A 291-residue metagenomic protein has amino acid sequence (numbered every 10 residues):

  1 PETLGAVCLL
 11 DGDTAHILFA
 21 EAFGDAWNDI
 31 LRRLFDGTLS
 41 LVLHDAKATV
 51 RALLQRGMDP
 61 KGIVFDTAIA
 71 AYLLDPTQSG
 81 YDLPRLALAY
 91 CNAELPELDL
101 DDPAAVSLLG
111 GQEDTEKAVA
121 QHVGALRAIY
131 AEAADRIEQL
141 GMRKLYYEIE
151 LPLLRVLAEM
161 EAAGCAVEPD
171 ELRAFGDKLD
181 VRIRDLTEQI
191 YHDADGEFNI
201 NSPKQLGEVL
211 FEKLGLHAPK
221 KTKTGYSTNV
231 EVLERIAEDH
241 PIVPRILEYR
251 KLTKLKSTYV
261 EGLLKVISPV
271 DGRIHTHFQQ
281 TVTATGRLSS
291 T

Functional and structural regions predicted by a protein language model:
P1-A22, F35, L41-A46, Q78 (+1 more regions): Conserved "right-hand" nucleotidyltransferase catalytic core of DNA-directed polymerases
D11, W27, L31-A134: Charged catalytic and DNA/RNA-contacting regions of genome-maintenance and nucleic-acid-processing enzymes
